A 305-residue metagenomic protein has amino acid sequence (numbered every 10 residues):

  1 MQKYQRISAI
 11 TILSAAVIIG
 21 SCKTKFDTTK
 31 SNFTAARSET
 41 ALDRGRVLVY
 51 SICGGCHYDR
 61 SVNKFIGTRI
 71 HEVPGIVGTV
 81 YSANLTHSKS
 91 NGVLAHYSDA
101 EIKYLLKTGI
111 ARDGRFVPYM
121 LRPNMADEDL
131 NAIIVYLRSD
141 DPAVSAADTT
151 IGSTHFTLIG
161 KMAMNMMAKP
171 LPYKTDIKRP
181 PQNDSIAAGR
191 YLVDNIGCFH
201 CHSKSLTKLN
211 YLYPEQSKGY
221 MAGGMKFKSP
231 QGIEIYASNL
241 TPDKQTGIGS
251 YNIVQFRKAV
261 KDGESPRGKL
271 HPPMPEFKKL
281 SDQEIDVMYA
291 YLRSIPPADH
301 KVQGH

Functional and structural regions predicted by a protein language model:
Q2-A9: Bacterial N-terminal signal peptides that target proteins for export
T11-A16: Bacterial N-terminal signal peptides
I19-S21: C-terminal motif of bacterial Sec signal peptides marking the signal peptidase cleavage site
F26-V49, A163-D194, K208: Electrostatic cytochrome c docking/interface patches
R46, Y50-T79, T108-G114, D140-V144 (+3 more regions): Periplasmic/extracellular electron-transfer cofactor-ligation site, primarily the c-type cytochrome heme-c attachment
V47-Y58, A83-N84, E101-K107, L121 (+5 more regions): C-type cytochrome heme c attachment motif
H71-E101, L121-L130, Q216-A259, P275-I285: Electron-transfer interface patches adjacent to heme c in soluble/periplasmic c-type cytochromes and di-/multiheme
S98-A111, R122-A147, N252-P266, P275-G304: C-terminal capping alpha-helices of c-type cytochrome domains
